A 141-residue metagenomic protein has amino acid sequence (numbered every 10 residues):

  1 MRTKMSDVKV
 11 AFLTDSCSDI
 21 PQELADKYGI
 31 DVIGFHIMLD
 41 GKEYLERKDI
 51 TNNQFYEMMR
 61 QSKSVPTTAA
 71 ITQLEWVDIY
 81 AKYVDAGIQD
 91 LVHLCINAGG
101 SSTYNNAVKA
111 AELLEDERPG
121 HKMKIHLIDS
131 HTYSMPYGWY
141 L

Functional and structural regions predicted by a protein language model:
M1-D7: A short acidic-Thr-Gly-centered motif at the start of a beta-strand
D7, K27, G120-K122: Short, well-ordered coil/turn elements that cap or connect secondary structure elements
A11-V77: N-terminal glycine-rich anion-binding loop in soluble enzyme alpha/beta folds
T14, H93-N97, I128-D129: Short beta-strand segments
I50, Q54, I71-E75, A86 (+2 more regions): Conserved active-site and cofactor/substrate-binding residues in soluble primary-metabolism enzymes
E75-L114: N-terminal glycine-rich phosphate/adenylate-binding segment common to multiple enzyme folds
G100-L141: Active-site histidine-anchored catalytic micro-motif
